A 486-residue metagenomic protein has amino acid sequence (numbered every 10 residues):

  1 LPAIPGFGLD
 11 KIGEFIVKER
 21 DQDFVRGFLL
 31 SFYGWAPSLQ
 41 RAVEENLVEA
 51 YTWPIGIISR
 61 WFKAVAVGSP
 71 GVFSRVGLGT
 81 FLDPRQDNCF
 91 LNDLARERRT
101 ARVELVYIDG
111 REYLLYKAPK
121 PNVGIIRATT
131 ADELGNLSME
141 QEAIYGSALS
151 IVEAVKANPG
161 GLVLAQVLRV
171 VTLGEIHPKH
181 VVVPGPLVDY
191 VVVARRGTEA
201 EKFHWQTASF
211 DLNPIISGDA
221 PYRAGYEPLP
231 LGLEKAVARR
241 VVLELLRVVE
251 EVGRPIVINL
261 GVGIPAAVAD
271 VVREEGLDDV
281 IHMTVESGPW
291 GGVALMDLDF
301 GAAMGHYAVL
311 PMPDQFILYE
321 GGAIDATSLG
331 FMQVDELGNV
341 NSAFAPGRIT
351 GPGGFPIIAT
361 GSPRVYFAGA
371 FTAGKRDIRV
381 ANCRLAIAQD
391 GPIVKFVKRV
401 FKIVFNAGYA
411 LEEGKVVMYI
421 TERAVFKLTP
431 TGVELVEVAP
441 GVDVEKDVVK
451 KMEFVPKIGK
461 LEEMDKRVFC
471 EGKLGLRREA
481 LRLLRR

Functional and structural regions predicted by a protein language model:
L1-P221, M296-L476: Conserved phosphate- and dinucleotide-binding cores of soluble alpha/beta proteins, encompassing both enzyme active
R196-L243, R247, E251-V252: Phosphate/pyrophosphate-binding active-site segments
E227-K235, R239-G253, V257, P265-T327: Glycine-rich phosphate/ribose-binding loops and adjacent secondary-structure elements that form binding surfaces
G475-R486: Long, compositionally biased
